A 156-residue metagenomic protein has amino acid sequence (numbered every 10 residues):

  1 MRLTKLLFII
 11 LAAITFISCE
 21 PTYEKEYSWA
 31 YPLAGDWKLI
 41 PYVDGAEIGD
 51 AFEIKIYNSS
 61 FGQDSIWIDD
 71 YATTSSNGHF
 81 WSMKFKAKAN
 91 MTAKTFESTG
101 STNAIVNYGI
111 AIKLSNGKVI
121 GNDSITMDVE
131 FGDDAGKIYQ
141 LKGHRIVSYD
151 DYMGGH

Functional and structural regions predicted by a protein language model:
M1-K5: Positively charged n-region of N-terminal signal peptides that target proteins for export
I14-S18: C-terminal motif of bacterial Sec signal peptides marking the signal peptidase cleavage site
C19-Y23: Bacterial signal peptide processing site
E26-H156: First exposed extracellular module after export/assembly in secreted or surface-exposed proteins
